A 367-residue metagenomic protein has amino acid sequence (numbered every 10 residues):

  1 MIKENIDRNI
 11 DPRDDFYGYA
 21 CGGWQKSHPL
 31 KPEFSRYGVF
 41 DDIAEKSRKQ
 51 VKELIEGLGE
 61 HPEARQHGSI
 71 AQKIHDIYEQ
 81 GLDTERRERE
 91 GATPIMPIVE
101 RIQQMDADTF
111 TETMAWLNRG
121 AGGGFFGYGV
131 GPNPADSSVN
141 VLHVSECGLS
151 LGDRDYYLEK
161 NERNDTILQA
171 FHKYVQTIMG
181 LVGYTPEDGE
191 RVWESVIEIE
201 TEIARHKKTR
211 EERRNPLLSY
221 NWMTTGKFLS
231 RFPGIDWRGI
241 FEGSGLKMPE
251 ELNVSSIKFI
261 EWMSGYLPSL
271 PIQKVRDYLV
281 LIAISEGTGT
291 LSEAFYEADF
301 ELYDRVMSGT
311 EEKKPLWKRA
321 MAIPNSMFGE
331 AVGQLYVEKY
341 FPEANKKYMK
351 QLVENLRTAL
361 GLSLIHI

Functional and structural regions predicted by a protein language model:
M1-E4: Short, Gly/Pro- and small/polar-rich lid/capping loops
R8-P12, P134-D136: Extracellular/periplasmic catalytic domains that process cell-envelope and extracellular macromolecules
D11-D14, Y19-E79: Active-site-surrounding "flap" and adjacent substrate/cofactor-binding loops of secreted or lumenal enzymes, prototyped
E56-N355, A359: Noncatalytic, helix-rich "gating/capping" subdomain that lines the substrate-entry/channel surface of large enzyme
H366-I367: Conserved small/polar residues in nucleotide/adenosyl-binding loops
